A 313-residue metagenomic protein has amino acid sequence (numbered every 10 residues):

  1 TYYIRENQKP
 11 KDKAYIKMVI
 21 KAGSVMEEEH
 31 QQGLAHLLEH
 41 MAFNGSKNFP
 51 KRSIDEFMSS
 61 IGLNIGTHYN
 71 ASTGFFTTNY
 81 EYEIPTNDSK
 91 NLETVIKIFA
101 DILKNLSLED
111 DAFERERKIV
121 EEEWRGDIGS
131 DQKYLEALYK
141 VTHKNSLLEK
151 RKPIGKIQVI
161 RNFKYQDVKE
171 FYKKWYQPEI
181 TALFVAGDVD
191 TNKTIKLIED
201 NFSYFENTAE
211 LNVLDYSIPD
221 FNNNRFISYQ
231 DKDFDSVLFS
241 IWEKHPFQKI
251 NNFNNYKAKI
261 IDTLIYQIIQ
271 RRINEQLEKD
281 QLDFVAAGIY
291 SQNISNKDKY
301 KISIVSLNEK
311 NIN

Functional and structural regions predicted by a protein language model:
T1-V25, N48-K90, G126-I180, D200 (+2 more regions): Non-catalytic beta-strand/loop surface segments
A22-A35: Short active-site loop at a secondary-structure junction that contains or immediately precedes the catalytic residue(s)
Q32-S46: Active-site SXXK
N44-K47, N87-S89, L103-D111: Short, polar/flexible loop-turn hinges at active-site or ligand-entry regions and domain interfaces
F75, V95-F99, F113-E114: Divalent-metal coordination cores built from histidine and acidic residues
F99-L108, N201-A209: A common structural junction motif
